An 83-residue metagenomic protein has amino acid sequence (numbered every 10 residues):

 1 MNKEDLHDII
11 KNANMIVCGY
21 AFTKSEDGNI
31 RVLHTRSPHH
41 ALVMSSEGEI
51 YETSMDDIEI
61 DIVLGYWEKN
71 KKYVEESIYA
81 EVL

Functional and structural regions predicted by a protein language model:
M1-N29: Short, charged/polar N-terminal "headpieces" of proteins
D5-H7, N12, L33-H34, S45 (+1 more regions): Homeobox/homeodomain signature
D8, N14-M15, A41, I60-D61 (+1 more regions): Residue-level marker of intrinsically disordered, low-complexity segments enriched for small/polar residues
C18-I58: A short, structured beta-strand/loop element
I50-L83: Mixed-charge, Lys/Arg-enriched low-complexity segments
